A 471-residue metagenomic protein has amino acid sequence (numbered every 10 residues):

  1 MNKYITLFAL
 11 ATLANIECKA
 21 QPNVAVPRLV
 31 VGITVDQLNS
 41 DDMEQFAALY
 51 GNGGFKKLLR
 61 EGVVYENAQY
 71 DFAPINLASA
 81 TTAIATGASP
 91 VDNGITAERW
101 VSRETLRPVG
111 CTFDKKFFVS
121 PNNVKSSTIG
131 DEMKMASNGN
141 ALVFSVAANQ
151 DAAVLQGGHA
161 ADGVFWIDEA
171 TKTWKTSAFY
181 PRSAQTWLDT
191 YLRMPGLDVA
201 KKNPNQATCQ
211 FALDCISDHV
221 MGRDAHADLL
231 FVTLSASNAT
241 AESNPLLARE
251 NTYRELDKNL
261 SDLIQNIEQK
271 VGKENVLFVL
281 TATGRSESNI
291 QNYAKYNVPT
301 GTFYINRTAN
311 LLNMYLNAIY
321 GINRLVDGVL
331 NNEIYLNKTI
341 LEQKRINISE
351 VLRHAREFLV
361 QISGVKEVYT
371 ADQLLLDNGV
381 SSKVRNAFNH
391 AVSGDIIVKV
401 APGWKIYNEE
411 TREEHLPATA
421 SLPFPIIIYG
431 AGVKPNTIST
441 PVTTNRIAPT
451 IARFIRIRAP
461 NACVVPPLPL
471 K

Functional and structural regions predicted by a protein language model:
M1-V26: Bacterial Sec-dependent N-terminal signal peptides
Q21-V63, C463: Active-site-proximal N-terminal segment of extracellular/periplasmic enzymes that hydrolyze or transfer
V35, Y50, N67, E98-V119 (+2 more regions): Secreted, luminal/periplasmic, and some membrane-associated catalytic domains that remodel anionic oxygen-ester
D42, K202-D224, L230, S237-V276 (+1 more regions): A long, amphipathic alpha-helix that forms part of the scaffold/cap immediately adjacent to metal-dependent active
M43-D92, L142-F144: Short, structured active-site-proximal loop/turn typified by the sulfatase FGly-forming signature C/S-X-P-X-R
Y65-A83, S145-A153, T233, A282-G284 (+1 more regions): Short, solvent-exposed turn/loop segments enriched in Gly/Ser/Thr/Pro and often Arg
S89, G94-H226, L234-T240, Q361-S363 (+1 more regions): His/Asp/Glu-rich, glycine-adjacent segments that coordinate divalent cations and/or stabilize oxyanion chemistry on
S126-M135, N331-Y369, A431-G432, T440-P466: Non-catalytic, well-ordered alpha-helical segments in soluble enzyme domains
